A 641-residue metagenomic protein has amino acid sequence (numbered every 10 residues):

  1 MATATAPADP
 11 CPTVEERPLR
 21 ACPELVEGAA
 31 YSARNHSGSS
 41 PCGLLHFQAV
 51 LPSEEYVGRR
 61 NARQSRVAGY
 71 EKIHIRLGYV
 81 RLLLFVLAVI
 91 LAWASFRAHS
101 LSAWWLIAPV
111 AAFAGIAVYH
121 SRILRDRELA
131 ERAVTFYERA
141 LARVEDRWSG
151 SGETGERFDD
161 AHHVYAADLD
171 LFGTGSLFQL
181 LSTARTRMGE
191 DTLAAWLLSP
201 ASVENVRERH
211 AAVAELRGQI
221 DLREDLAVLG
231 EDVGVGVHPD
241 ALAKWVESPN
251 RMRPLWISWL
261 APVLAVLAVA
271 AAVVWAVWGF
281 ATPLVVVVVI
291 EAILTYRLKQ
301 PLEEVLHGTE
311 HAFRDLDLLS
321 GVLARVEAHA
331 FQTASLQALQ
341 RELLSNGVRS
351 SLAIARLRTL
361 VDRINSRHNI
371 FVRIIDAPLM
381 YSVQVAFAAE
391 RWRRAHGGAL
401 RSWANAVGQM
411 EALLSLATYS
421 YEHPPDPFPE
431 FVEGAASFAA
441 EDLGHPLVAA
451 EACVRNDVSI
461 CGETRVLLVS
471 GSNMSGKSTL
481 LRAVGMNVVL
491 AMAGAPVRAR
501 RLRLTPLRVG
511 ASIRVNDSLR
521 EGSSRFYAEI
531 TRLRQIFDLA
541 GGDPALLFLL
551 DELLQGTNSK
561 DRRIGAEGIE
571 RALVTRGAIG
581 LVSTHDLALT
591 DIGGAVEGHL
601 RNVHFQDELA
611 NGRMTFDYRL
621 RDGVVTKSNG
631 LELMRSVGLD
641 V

Functional and structural regions predicted by a protein language model:
M1-Q48: Intrinsic disorder/low-complexity segments
A6-P7, P18, K72, G542 (+1 more regions): Residue-level detector of alpha-helix boundary/anchor positions
E27, S382, E411, E529 (+1 more regions): Acidic-residue sensor for enzyme active/binding pockets
A30-S32, G38, L198, R503 (+1 more regions): N-terminal low-complexity, intrinsically disordered patches enriched in charged
A49-M474, T479-R508, R532: Alpha-helical coupling/stalk and coiled-coil linker elements that connect catalytic or binding modules and transmit
L294-T295, L416, H423-V641: ATPase nucleotide-binding head domains, primarily ABC-like/P-loop NTPase cores
